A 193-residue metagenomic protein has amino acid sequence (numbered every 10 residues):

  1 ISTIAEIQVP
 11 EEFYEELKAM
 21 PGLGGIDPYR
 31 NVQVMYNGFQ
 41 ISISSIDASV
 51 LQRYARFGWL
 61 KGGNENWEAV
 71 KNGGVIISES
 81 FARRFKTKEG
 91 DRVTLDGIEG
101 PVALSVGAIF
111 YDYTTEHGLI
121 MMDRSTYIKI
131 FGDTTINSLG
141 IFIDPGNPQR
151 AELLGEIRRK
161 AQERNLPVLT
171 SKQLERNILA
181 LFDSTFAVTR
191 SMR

Functional and structural regions predicted by a protein language model:
I1-R193: Alpha-helical transmembrane segments of bacterial inner-membrane membrane proteins
